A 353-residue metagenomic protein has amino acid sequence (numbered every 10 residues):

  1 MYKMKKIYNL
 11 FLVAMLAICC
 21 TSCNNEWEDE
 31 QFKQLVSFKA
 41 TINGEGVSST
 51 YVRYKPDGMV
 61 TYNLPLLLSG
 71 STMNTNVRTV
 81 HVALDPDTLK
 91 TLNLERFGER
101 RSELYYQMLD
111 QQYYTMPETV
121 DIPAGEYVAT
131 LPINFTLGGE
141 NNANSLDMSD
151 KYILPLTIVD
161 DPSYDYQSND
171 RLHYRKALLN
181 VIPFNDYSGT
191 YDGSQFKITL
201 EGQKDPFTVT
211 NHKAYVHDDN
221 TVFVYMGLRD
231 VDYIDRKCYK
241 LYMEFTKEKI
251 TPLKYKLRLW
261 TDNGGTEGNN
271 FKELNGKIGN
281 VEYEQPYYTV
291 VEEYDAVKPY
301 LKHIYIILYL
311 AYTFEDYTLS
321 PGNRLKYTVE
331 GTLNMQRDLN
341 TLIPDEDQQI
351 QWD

Functional and structural regions predicted by a protein language model:
M1-K5: N-terminal secretory signal peptides that target proteins for export/translocation
K6-V13: Sec-dependent signal peptide recognition, specifically the positively charged N-region followed immediately by
I18-S22: C-terminal motif of bacterial Sec signal peptides marking the signal peptidase cleavage site
N24-V120, T130, L137-L154, V159-D353: Intrinsically disordered, low-complexity regulatory regions in eukaryotic proteins
A124-P132: Aromatic sugar-binding surface patches on proteins that engage polysaccharides or sugar-phosphate polymers
